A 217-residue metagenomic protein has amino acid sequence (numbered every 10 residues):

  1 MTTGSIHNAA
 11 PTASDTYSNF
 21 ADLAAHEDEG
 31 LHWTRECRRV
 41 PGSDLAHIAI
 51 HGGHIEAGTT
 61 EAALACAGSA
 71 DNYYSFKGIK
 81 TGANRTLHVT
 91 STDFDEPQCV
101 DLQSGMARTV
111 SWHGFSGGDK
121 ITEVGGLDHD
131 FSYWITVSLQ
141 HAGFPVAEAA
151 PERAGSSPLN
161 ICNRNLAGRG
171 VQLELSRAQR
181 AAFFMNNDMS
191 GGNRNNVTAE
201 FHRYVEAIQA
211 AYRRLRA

Functional and structural regions predicted by a protein language model:
T2-A217: N-terminal catalytic or cofactor-binding beta/alpha core of small enzyme domains
